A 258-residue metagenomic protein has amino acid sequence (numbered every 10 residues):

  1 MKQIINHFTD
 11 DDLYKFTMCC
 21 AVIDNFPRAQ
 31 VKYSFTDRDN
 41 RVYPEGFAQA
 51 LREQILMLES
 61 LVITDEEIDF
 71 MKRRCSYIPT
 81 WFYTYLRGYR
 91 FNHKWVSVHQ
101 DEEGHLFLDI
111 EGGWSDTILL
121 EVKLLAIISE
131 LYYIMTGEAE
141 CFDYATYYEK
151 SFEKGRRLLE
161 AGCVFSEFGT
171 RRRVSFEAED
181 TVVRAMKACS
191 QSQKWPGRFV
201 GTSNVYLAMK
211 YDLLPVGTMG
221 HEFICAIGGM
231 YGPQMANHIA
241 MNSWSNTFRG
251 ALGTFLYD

Functional and structural regions predicted by a protein language model:
M1-A240, W244-N246: Ordered alpha/beta subdomains of enzyme catalytic regions
F248-L252: Short, surface-exposed connector motifs at secondary-structure boundaries
T254-D258: Catalytic beta/alpha-barrel core
